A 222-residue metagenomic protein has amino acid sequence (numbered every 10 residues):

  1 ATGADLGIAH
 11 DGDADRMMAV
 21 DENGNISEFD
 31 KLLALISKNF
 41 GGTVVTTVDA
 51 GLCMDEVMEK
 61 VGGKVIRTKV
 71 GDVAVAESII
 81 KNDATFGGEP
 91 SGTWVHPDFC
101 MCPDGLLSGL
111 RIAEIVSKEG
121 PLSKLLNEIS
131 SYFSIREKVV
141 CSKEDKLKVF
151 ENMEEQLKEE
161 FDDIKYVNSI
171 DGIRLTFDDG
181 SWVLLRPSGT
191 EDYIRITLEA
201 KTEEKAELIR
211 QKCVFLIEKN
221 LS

Functional and structural regions predicted by a protein language model:
A1-V20: N-terminal small/polar loop signature for handling phosphorylated ligands or for N-terminal nucleophile
L6, G41-S222: Phosphate-binding and adjacent anionic-ligand microenvironments
A9, I26, L198: Conserved SAM-binding loop
G12-R16, G24, G92, T202: Short, glycine/acidic-enriched loop or turn micro-motifs at the edges of active sites
R16-L33, M54-D55: Short Gly/Thr/Asp-enriched flexible loops that form oxyanion-binding sites at enzyme active sites
N25-T43, K69-V70: Short, acidic/small-residue loops that bind anionic groups at enzyme active sites
